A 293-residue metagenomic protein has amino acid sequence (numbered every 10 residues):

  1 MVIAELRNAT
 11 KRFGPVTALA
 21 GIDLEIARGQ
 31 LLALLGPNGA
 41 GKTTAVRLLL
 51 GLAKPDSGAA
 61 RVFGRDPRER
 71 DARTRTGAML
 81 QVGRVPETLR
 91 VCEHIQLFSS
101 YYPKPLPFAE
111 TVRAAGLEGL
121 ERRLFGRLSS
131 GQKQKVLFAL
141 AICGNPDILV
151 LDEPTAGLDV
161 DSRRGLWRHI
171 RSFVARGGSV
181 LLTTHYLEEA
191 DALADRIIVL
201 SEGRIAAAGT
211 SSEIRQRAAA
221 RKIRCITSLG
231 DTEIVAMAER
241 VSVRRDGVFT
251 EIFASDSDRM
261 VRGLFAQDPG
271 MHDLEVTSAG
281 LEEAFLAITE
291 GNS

Functional and structural regions predicted by a protein language model:
M1-T10, G291-S293: ABC-family P-loop ATPase nucleotide-binding domain
A4, K11-L182, L187-E188, A192-S201 (+1 more regions): ABC transporter nucleotide-binding domains
R7, F63, I226, E275-T277: Solvent-exposed beta-strand sheet faces enriched in polar/charged residues
A72, T210, E233-I234, M260-L264: Hydrophobic side chains in well-ordered alpha-helices
W167-S255: ABC transporter nucleotide-binding domain
S255-S293: C-terminal coupling/interaction segments
